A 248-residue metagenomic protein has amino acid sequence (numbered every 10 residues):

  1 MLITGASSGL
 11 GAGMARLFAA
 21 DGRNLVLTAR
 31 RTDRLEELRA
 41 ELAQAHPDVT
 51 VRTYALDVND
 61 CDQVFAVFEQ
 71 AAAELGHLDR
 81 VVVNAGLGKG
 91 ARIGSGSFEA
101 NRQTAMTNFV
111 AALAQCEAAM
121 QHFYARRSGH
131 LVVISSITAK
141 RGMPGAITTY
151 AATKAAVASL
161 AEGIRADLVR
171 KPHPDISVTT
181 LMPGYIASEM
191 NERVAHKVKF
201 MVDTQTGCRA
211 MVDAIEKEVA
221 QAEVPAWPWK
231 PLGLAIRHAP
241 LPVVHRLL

Functional and structural regions predicted by a protein language model:
S7-S8: Conserved glycine-rich cofactor-binding loop
R23-L38: Conserved glycine-rich Rossmann-like NAD(P)H-binding loop of the short-chain dehydrogenase/reductase
A55-A66, F98: The beta1-alpha1 cofactor-binding region of Rossmann-like NAD(H)/NADP(H)-dependent oxidoreductases
R92-A105: Substrate-binding pocket helix/loop in short-chain dehydrogenase/reductase
C116, T153: Active-site helix of classical SDR
S136: Residue(s) in the substrate-gating loop at a strand-loop-helix junction that position the organic substrate next
T180, H196-P231: C-terminal helical subdomain
